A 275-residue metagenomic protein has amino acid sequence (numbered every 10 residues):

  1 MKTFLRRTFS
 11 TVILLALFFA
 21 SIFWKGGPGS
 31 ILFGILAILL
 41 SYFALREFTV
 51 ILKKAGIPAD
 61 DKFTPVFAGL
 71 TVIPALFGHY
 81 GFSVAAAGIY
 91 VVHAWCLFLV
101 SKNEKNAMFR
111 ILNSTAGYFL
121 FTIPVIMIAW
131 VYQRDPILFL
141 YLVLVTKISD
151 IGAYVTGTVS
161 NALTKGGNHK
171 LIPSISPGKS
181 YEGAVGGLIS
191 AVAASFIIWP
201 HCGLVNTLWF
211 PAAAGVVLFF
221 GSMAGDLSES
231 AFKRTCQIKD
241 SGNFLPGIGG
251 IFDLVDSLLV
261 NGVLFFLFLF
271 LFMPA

Functional and structural regions predicted by a protein language model:
M1-V217: Membrane-embedded alpha-helical bundles of polytopic integral membrane proteins
G221-S222: Hydrophobic, small-residue-rich transmembrane alpha-helices and their short perimembrane loops in multi-pass membrane
R234-L258: Interfacial loop-to-transmembrane junctions
L267-A275: Juxtamembrane boundary at the C-terminal end of a transmembrane helix
